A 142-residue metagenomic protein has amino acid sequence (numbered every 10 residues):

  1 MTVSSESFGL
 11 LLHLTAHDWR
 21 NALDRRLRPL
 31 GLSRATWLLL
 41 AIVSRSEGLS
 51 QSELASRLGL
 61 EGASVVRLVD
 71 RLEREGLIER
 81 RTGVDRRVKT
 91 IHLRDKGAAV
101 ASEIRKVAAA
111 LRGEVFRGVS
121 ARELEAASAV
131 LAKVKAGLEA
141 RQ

Functional and structural regions predicted by a protein language model:
M1-L30, R122: N-terminal leader segment of winged-helix/HTH proteins
R20, G48, S52, D70-A132: Charged, amphipathic alpha-helical coiled-coil/dimerization segments
P29, V43-S46: Short helix-capping/hinge SLiMs at alpha-helix to coil transitions
L30-T36, R94, S120: Short helix-coil-helix linker/hinge
L39-L40: Short alpha-helical "packing" element that flanks the helix-turn-helix/winged-helix DNA-binding module
A55: The alpha-helix within a helix-turn-helix
L60-E61: Helix-turn-helix DNA-binding motif, specifically the short coil turn and the N-cap/start of the second
